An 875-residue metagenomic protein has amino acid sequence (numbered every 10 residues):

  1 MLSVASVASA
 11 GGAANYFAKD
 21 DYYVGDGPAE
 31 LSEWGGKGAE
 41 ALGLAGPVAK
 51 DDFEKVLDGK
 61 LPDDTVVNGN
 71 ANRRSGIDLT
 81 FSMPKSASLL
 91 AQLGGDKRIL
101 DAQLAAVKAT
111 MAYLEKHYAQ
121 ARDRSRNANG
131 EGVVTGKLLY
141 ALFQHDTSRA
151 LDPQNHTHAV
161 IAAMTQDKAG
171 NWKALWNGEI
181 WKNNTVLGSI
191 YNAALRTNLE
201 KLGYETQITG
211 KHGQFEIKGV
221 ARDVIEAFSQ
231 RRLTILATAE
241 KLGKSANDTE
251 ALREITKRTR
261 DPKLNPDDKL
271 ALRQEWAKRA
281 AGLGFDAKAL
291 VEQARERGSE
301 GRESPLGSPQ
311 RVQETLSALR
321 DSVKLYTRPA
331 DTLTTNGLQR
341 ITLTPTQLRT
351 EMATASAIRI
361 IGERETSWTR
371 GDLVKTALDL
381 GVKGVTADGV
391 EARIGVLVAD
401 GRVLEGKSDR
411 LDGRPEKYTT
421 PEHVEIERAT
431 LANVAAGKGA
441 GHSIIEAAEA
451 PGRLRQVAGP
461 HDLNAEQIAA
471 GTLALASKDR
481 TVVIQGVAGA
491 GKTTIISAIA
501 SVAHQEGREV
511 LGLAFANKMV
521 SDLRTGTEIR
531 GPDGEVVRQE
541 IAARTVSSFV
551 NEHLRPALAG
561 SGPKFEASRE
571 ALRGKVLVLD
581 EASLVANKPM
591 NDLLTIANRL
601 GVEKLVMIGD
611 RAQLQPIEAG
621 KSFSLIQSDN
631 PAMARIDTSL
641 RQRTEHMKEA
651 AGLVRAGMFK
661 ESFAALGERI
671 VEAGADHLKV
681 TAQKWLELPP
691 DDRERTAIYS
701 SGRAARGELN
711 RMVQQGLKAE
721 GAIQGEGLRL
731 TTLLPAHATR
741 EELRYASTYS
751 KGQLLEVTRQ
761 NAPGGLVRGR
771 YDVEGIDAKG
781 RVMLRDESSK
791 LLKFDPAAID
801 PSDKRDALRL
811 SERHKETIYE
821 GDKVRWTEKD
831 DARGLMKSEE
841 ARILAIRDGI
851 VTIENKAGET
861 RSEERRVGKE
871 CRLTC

Functional and structural regions predicted by a protein language model:
M1-C875: Conserved ATP-binding/catalytic motifs of P-loop helicase motor domains
